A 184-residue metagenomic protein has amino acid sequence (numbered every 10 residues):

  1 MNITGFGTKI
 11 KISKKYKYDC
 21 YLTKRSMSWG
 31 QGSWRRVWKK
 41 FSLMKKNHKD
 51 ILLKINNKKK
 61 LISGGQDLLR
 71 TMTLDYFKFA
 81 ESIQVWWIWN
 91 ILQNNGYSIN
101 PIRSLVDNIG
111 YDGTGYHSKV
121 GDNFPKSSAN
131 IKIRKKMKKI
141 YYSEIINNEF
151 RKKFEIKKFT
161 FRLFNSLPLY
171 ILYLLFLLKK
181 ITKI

Functional and structural regions predicted by a protein language model:
M1-I184: An acidic/histidine-cluster motif and surrounding catalytic segment that typifies divalent-metal-assisted enzyme active
